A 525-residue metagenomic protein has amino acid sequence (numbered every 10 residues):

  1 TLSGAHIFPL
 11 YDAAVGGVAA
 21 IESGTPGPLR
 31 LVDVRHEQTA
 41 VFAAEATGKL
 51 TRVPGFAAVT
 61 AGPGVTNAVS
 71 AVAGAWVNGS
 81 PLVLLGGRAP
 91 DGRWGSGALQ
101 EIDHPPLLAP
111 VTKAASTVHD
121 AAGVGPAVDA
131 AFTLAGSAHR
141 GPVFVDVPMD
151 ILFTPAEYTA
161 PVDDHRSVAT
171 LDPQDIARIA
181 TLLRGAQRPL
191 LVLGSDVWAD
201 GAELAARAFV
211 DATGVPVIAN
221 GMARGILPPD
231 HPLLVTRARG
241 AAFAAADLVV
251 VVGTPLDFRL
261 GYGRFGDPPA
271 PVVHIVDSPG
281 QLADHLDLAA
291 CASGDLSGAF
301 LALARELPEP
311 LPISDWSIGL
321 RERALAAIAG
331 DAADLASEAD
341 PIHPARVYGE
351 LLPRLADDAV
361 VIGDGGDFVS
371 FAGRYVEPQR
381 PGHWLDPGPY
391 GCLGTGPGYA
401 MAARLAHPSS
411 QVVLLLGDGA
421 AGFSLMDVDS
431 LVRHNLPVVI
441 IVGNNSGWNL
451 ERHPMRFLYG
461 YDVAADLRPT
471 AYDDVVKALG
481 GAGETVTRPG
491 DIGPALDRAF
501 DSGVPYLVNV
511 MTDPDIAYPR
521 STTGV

Functional and structural regions predicted by a protein language model:
T1, A5-A14, E322-S409: Active-site diphosphate/adenylate-binding microenvironment
T1-P312, E350, R354-D357, P437-I440 (+2 more regions): N-terminal alpha/beta PP-like core and its mobile active-site loop of ThDP/TPP-dependent enzymes
L10, F153-E157, L227, L325 (+2 more regions): Short acidic/His/Gly/Ser-rich catalytic and metal-binding motifs that mark active-site loops of diverse hydrolases
L85, R93-Q100, F243, A283-H285 (+3 more regions): Thiamine diphosphate
S116-H119, D334, E484: Glycine- and charged-residue-rich phosphate/anionic-cofactor binding loop of Rossmann-like
A122, Y158-A160, T181, P268-G365 (+3 more regions): Phosphate/pyrophosphate-binding active-site segments
F144, I362, L415-L416: Generic enzyme active-site microenvironment
P148-D150, F368, D513: A glycine-rich phosphate-binding loop feature that marks nucleotide/adenosyl-phosphate handling sites
